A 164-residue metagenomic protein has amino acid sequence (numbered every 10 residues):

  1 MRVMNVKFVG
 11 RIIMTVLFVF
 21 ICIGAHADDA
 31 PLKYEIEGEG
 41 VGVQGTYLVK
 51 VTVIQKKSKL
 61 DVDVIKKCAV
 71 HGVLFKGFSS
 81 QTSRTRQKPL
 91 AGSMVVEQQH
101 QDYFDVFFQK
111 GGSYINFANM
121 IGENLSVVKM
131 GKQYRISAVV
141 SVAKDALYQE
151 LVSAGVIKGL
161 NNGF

Functional and structural regions predicted by a protein language model:
R2-V16: Bacterial N-terminal signal peptides that target proteins for export
M14-V19, L60-D61: Residues at the start of alpha-helices and the adjacent loop-to-helix junctions
C22-I23: N-terminal signal peptide c-region/cleavage motif recognized by signal peptidases
H26-F164: Domain-level marker for long, solvent-exposed, non-transmembrane regions
